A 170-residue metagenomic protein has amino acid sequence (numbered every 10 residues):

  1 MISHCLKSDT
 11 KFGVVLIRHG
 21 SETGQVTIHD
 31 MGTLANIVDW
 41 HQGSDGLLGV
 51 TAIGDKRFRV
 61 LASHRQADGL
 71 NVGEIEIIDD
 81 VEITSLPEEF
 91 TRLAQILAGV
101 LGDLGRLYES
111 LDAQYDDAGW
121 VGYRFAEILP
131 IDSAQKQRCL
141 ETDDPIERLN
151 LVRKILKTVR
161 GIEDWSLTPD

Functional and structural regions predicted by a protein language model:
M1-D170: N-terminal low-complexity, acidic/polar interaction/targeting segments
